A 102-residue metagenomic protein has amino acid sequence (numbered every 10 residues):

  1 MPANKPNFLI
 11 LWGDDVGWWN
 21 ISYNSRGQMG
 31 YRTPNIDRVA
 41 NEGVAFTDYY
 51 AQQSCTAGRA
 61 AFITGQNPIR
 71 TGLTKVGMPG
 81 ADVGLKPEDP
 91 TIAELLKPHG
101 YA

Functional and structural regions predicted by a protein language model:
M1-A102: Formylglycine-dependent sulfatase
